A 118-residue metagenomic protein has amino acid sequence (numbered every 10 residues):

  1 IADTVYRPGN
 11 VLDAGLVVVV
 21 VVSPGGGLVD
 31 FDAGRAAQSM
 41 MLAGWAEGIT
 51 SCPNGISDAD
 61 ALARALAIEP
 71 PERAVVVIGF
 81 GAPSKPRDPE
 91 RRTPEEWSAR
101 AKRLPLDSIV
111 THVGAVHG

Functional and structural regions predicted by a protein language model:
I1-G118: Acidic, surface-exposed loops and disordered segments
